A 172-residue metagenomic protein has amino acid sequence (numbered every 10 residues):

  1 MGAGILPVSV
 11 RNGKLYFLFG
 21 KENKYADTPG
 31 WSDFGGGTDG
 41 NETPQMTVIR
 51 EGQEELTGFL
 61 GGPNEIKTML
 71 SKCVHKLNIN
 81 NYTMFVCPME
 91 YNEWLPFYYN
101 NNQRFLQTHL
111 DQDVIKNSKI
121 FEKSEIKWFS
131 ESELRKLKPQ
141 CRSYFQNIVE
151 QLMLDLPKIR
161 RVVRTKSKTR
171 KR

Functional and structural regions predicted by a protein language model:
M1, Y16, N81-F85, E125-K127: Short beta-strand micro-motifs in enzyme catalytic cores
M1-F34: N-terminal strand-loop-strand
P7-S9, K21, V86-P88, K127-S130: Short, well-ordered beta-strand micro-motif
Y25-G30, W94-R172: Nudix hydrolase/Nudix homology domain
A26, G30-G35, G40, L77 (+2 more regions): Functional cleft and adjacent loop/helix regions within the main domain that mediate ligand binding or catalysis
D33-S71: The catalytic Nudix box helix
T38, M89, L134: Hydrophobic pocket-lining residues within nucleotide cofactor-binding pockets
G61, E65-D111: Acidic, glycine-rich loop-and-strand cores that form catalytic or ligand-binding grooves in diverse globular domains
